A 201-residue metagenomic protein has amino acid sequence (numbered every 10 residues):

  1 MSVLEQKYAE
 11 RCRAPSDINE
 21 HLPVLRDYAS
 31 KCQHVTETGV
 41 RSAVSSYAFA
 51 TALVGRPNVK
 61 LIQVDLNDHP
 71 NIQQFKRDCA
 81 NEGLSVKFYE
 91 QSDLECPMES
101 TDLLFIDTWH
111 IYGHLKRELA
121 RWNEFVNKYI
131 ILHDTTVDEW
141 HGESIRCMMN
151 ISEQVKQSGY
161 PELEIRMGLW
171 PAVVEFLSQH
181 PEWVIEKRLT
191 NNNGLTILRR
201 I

Functional and structural regions predicted by a protein language model:
M1-I201: A short alpha-helical cap/connector motif
